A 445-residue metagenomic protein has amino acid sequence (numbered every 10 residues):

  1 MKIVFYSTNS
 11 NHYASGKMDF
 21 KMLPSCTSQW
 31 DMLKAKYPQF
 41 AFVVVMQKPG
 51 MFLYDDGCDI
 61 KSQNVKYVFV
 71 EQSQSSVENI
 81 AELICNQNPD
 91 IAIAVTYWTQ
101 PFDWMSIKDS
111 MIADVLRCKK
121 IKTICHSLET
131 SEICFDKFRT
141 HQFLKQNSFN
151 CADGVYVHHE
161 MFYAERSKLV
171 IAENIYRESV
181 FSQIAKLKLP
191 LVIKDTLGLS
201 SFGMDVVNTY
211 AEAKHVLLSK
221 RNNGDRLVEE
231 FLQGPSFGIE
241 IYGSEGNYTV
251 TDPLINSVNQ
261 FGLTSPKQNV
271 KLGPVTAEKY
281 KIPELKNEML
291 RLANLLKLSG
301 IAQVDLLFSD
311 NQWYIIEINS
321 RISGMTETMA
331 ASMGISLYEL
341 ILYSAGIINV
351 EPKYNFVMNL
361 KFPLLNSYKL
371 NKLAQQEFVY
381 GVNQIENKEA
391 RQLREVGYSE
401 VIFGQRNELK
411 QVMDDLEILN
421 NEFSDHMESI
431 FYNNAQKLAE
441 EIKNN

Functional and structural regions predicted by a protein language model:
M1-T123, Y163-E165, E422-Y432: ATP-binding N-terminal substructure of ATP-dependent carboxylate-amine bond-forming enzymes
V4, I133-L227, Q233, E245 (+3 more regions): Active-site nucleotide/adenylate-binding loops and adjacent lid/helix of ATP-dependent enzymes
V206, I241-G243, L306-F308: Conserved hydrophobic "DFG−1" position in protein kinase catalytic cores
A211, E230-L296, N319-A345: ATP-dependent carboxylate/phosphate-activation module, predominantly the ATP-grasp catalytic core and closely related
S299-D310: A short glycine-rich, hydrophobically flanked beta-strand micro-motif that places a catalytic Asp/Glu for divalent metal
L340-N445: Peripheral (often C-terminal) accessory segments that flank ATP-dependent C-N-forming ligase machineries
